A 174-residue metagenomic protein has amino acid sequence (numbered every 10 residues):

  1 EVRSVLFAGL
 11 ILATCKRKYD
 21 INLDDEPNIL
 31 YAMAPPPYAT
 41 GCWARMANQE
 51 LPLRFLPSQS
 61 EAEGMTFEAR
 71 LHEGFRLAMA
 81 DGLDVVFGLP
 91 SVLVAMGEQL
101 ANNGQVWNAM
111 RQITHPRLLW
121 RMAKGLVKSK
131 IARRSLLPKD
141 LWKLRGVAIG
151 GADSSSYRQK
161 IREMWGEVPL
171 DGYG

Functional and structural regions predicted by a protein language model:
E1-Y173: Active-site phosphate/ATP/adenylate-binding loop shared across adenylate-forming ligases
